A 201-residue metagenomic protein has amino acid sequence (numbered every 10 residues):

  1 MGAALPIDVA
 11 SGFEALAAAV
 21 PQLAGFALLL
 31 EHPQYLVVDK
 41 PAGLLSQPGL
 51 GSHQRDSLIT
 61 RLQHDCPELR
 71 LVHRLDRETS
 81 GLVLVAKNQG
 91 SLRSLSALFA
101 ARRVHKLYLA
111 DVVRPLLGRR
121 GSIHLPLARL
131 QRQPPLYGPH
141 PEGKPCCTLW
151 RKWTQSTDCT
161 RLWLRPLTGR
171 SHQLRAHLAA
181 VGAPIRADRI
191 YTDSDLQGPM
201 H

Functional and structural regions predicted by a protein language model:
M1-H201: RNA pseudouridine synthases
